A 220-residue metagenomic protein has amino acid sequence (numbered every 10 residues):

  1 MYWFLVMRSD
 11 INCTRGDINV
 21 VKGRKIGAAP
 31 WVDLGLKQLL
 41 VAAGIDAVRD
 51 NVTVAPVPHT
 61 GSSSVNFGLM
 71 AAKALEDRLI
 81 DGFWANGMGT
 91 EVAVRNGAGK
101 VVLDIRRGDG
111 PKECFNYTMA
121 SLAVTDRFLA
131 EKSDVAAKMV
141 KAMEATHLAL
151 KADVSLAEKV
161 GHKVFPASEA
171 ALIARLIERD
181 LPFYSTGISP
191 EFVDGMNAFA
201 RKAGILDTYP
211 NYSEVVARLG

Functional and structural regions predicted by a protein language model:
M1, K22, T118-A120, M196: Residues that flank catalytic or metal-binding motifs in active/ligand-binding sites
M1-N66, D81-G87: Short, glycine-/small- and polar/acidic-enriched structural segments that line small-molecule recognition paths
D10-C13, R107-F115, L181-P190: Short, solvent-exposed loop/beta-turn-alpha elements that line the ligand-binding surface or hinge of extracytoplasmic
A47-V54, F165-I177, D207-E214: Short, surface-exposed acidic
S63-V160: Pocket-lining segment of extracytoplasmic ligand-binding domains
A130-I205: Secondary-structure end/capping motifs
F199-G220: Conserved C-terminal helix/tail region of periplasmic/extracytoplasmic solute-binding proteins
